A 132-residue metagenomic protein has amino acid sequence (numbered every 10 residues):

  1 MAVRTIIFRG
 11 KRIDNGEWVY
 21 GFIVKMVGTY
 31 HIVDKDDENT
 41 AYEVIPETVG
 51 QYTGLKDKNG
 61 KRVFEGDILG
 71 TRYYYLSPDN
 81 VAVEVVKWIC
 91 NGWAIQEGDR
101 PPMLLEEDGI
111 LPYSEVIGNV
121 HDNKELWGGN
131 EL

Functional and structural regions predicted by a protein language model:
M1-L132: Secondary-structure transition motif
